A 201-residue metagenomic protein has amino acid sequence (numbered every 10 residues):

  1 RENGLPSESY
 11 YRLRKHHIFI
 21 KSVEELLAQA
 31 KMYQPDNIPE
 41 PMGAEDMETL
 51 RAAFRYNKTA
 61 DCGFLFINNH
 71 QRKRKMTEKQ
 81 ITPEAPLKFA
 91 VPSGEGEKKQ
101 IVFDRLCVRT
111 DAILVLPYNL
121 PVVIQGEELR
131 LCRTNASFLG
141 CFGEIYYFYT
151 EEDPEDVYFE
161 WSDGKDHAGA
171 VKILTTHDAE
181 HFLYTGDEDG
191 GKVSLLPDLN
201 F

Functional and structural regions predicted by a protein language model:
R1-F201: Carbohydrate-binding surfaces of carbohydrate-active enzymes
